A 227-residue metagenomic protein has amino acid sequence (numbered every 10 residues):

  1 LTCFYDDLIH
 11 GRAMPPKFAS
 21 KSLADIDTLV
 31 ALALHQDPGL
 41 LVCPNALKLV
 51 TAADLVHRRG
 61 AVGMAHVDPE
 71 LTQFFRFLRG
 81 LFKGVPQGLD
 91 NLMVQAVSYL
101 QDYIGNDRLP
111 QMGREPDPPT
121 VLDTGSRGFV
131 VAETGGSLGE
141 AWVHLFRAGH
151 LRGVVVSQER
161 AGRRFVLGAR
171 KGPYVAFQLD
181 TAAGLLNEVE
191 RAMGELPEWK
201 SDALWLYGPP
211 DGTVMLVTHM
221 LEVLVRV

Functional and structural regions predicted by a protein language model:
L1-A24: Glycine/small-residue-rich interface belts in oligomeric ring/scaffold proteins and their assembly partners
F4, L29, L49-A52: Short acidic/histidine-centered micro-motifs embedded in hydrophobic/aromatic stretches that mark compact functional
A13-A19, D37-V227: C-terminal accessory domains and tails appended to enzymatic cores
A24, L29, L34-H35: Extracytoplasmic/secretory soluble proteins
